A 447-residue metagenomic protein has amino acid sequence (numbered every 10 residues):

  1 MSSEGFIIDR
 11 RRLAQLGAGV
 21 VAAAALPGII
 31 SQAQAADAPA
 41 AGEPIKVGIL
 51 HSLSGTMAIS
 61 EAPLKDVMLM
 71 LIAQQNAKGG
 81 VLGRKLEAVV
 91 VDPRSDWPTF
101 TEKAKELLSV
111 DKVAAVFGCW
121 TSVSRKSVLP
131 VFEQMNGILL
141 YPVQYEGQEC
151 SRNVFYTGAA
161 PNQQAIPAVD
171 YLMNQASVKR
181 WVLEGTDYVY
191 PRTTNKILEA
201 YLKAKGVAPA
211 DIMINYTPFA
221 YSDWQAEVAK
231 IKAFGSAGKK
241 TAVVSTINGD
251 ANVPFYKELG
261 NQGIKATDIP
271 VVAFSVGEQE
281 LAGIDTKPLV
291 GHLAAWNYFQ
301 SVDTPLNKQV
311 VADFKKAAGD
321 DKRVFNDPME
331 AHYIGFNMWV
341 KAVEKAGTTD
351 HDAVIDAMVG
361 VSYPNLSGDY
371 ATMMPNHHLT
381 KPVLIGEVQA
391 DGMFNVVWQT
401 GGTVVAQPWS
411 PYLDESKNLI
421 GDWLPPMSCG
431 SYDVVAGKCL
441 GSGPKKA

Functional and structural regions predicted by a protein language model:
M1-R12, L16-G28, Q34: N-terminal secretory signal peptides
G28-H51: C-terminal segment of N-terminal export signals and the immediately downstream linker at the start of the mature
G48-V67, V91-P98, W120, D187-R192 (+2 more regions): Extracytoplasmic "Venus flytrap"
I59-D66, G79-Q148, T157, Y216-W224: Beta-alpha junction/loop-to-helix N-cap segments that form part of ligand/metal-binding clefts
E102, E146-G147, N153-Q262, S301-Q309 (+1 more regions): Extracellular/periplasmic Venus flytrap/periplasmic-binding protein
L107, D111-C119, L140-P142, V182-G185 (+4 more regions): Periplasmic-binding protein-like
N248-P254, V302-Y363: Extracellular/periplasmic ligand-binding modules, especially the Venus flytrap/periplasmic-binding
S362-A447: Solvent-exposed, acidic/polar segments of extracytosolic/periplasmic ligand-binding ectodomains
